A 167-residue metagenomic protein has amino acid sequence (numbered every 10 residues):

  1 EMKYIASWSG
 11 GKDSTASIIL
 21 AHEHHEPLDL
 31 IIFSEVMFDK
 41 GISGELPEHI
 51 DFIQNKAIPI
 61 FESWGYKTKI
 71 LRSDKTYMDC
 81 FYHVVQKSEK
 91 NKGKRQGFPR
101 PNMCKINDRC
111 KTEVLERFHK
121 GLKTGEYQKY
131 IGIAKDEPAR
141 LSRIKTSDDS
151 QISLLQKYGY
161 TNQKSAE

Functional and structural regions predicted by a protein language model:
E1-E167: Nucleotide-activated chemistry modules centered on ATP-dependent adenylation/adenylyltransferase
